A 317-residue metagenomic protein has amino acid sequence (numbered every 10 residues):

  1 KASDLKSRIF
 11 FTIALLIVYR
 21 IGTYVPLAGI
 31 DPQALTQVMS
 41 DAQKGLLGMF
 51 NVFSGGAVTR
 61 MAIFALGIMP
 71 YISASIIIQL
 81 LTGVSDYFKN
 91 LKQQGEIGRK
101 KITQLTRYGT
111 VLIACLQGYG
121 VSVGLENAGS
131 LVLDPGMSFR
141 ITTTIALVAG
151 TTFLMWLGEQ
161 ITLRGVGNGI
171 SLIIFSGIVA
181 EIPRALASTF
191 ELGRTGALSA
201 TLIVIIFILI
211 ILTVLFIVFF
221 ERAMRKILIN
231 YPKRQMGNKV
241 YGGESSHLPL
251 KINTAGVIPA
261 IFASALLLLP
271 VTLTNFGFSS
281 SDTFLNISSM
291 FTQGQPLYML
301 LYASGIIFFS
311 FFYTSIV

Functional and structural regions predicted by a protein language model:
K1-K92, E96-V317: N-terminal cationic and glycine-rich segments that engage phosphates or anionic surfaces
